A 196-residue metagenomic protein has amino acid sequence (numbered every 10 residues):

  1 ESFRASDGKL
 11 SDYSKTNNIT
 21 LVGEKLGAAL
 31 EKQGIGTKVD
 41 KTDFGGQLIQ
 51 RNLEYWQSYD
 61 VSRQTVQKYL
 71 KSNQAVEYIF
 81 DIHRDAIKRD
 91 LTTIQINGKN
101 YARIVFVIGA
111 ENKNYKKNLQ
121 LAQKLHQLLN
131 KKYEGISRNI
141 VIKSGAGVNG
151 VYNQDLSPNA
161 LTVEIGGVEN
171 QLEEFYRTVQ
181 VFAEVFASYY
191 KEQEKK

Functional and structural regions predicted by a protein language model:
E1-Q74, A86-L91, Q180, K191-K195: N-terminal catalytic or cofactor-binding beta/alpha core of small enzyme domains
S2, D43-Q47, R84-R89, E111-N114 (+2 more regions): Solvent-exposed loop/turn segments at secondary-structure junctions within structured extracellular/periplasmic domains
Q33-T37, Q74-Y78, Y101-R103, G135-I136 (+1 more regions): Loop/turn elements at helix/coil->beta-strand transitions in domains of secreted/extracellular proteins
T37-F44, V76-H83, G135-S144: Surface-exposed patches in mature extracellular/periplasmic domains of secreted proteins
T65-G109: Active-site microenvironments of hydrolase-like enzyme catalytic domains
N118-K143: Active-site-adjacent substrate-binding region of metalloamidase/peptidase-like peptide-processing proteins
N139-K196: Active-site-adjacent mobile loop/cap segments within catalytic or ligand-binding domains
